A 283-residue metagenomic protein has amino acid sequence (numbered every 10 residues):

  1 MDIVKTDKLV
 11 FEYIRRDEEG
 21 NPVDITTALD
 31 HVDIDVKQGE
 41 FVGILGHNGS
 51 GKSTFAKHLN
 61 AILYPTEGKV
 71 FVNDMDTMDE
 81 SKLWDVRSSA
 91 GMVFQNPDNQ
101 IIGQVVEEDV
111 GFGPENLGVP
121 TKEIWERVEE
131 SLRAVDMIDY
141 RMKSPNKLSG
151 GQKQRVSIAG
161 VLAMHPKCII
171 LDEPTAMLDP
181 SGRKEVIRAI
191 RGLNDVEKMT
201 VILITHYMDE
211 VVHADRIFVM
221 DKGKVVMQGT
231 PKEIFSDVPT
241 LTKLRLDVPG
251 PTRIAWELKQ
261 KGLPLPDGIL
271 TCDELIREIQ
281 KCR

Functional and structural regions predicted by a protein language model:
L45-H47: The feature captures the beta-strand-to-loop junction immediately N-terminal to the Walker
N60: Helix-to-loop junction immediately C-terminal to a conserved catalytic motif
G68-M78, V86: Conserved ABC transporter NBD signature motif
K122-Y140: Conserved ABC ATPase "signature" region
S144-L148, Q152: Conserved ABC ATPase signature
I169-D172: Catalytic Walker B motif of ABC-type/P-loop ATPase nucleotide-binding domains
